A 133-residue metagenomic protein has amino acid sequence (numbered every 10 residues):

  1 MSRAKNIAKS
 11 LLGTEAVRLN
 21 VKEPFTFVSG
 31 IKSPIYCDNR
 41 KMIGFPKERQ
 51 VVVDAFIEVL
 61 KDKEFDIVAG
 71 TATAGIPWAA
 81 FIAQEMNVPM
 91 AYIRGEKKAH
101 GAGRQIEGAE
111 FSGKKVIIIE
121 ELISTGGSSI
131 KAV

Functional and structural regions predicted by a protein language model:
S2-E64: Active-site-facing substrate-recognition patch
N6, I57-V68, E110-E120, V133: Long, low-complexity, intrinsically disordered polar/charged segments
T14, T26, T71-T73, T125: Residue-identity detector for threonine
R18-T26, A83, A99-H100, S128: Short, functional N-terminal and low-complexity linear motifs
G44-G108: Conserved PRPP/pyrophosphate-binding segment of the phosphoribosyltransferase/PRPP-pathway fold
I93, K97-V133: PRPP/pyrophosphate-binding module of the type I phosphoribosyltransferase fold
